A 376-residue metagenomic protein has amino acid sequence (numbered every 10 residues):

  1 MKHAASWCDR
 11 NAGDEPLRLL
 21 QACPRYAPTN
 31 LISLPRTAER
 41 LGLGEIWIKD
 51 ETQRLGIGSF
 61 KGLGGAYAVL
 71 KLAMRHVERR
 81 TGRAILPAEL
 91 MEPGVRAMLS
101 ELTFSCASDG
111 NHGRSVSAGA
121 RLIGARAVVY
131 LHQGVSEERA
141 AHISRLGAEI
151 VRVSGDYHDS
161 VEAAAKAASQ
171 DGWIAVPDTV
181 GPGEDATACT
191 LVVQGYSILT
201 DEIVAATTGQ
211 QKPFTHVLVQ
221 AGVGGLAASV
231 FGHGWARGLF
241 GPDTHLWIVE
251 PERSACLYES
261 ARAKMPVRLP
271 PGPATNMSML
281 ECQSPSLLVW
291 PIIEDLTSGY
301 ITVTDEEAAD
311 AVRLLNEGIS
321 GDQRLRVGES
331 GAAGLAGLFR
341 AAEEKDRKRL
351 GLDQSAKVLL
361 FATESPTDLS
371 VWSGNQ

Functional and structural regions predicted by a protein language model:
M1-Q376: PLP-dependent amino-acid enzyme catalytic core
